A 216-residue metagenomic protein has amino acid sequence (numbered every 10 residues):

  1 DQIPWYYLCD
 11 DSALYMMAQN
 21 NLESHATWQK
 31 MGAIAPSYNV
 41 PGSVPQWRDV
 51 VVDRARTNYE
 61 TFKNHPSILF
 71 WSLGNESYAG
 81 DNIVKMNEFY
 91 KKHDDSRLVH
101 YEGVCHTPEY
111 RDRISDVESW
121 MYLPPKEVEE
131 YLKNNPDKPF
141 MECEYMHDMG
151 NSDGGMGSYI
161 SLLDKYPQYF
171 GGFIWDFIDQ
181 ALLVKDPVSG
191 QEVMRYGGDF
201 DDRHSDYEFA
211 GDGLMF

Functional and structural regions predicted by a protein language model:
D1-D212: Substrate-binding/catalytic cleft of secreted carbohydrate-active enzymes, primarily glycoside hydrolases
